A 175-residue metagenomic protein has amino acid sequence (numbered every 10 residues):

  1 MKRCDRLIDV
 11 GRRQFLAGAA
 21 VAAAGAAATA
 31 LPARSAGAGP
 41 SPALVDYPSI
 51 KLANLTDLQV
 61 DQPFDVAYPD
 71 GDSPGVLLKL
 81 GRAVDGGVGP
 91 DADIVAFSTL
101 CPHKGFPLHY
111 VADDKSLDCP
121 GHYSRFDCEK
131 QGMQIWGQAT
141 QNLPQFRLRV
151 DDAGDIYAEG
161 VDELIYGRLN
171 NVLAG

Functional and structural regions predicted by a protein language model:
M1-A23: N-terminal secretory signal peptides and thylakoid transit peptides that target proteins across membranes
A20-V21, F106, S124: Solvent-exposed alpha-helix faces
T29-P32: C-terminal segment of classical bacterial N-terminal signal peptides
R34-D114, P144, R149-G175: N-terminal pre-ligand scaffold of iron-sulfur
L108-D113, R125-G132: Iron-sulfur (Fe-S) cluster-binding segments and ferredoxin-like electron-carrier domains, especially [2Fe-2S]
K115-Y123, M133-L143: Short cysteine/histidine-rich metal-coordination sites, predominantly Zn2+-binding motifs
